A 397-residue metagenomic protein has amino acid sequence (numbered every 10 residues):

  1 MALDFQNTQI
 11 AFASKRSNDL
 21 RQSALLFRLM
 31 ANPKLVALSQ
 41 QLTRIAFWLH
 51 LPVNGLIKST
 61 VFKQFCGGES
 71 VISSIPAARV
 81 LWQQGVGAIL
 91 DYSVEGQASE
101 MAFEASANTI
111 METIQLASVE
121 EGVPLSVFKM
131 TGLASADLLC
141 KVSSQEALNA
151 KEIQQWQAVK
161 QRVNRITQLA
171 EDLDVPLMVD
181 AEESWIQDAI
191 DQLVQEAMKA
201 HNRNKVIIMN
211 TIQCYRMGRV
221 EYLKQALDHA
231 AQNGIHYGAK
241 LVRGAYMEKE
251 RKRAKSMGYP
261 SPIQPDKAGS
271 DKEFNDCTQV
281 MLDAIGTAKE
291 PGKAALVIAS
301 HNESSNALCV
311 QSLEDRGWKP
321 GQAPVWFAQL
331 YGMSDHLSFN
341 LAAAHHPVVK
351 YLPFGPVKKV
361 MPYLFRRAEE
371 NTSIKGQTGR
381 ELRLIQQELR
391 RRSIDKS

Functional and structural regions predicted by a protein language model:
M1-S397: Positively charged, amphipathic and often flexible ligand-engagement surfaces
